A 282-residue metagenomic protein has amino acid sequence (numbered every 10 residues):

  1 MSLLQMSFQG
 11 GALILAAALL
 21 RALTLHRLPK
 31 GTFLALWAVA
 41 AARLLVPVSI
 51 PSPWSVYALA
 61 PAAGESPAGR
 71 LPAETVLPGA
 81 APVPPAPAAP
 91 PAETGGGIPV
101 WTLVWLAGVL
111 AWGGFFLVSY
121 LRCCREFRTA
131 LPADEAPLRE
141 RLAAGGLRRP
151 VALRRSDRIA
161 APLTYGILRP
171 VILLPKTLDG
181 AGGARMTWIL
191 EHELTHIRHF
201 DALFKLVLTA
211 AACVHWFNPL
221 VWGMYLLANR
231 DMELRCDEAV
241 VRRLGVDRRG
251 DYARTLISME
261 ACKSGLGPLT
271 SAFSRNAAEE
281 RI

Functional and structural regions predicted by a protein language model:
M1-R27, G31-L117, C124, R128-A133 (+3 more regions): Hydrophobic membrane-embedded segments
L44, S49, I172, V207-G223 (+1 more regions): Hydrophobic, aromatic-rich membrane-embedded alpha-helical segments
V48, L131-E135, G145-L147, R198-H199 (+1 more regions): Short helix/loop segments within enzyme catalytic domains that coordinate or immediately flank catalytic cofactors
F115, S119-R125, I167-I172, N218-V221: Acyl/amide activation-and-transfer machinery of modular secondary-metabolite enzymes
A152-S156: General small-molecule cofactor/ligand-binding pocket signal
A161-G182: Active-site scaffold of zinc-dependent metalloenzymes
T187-D201, L208, C236-D237: Active-site recognition of the HExxH zinc-binding catalytic motif
